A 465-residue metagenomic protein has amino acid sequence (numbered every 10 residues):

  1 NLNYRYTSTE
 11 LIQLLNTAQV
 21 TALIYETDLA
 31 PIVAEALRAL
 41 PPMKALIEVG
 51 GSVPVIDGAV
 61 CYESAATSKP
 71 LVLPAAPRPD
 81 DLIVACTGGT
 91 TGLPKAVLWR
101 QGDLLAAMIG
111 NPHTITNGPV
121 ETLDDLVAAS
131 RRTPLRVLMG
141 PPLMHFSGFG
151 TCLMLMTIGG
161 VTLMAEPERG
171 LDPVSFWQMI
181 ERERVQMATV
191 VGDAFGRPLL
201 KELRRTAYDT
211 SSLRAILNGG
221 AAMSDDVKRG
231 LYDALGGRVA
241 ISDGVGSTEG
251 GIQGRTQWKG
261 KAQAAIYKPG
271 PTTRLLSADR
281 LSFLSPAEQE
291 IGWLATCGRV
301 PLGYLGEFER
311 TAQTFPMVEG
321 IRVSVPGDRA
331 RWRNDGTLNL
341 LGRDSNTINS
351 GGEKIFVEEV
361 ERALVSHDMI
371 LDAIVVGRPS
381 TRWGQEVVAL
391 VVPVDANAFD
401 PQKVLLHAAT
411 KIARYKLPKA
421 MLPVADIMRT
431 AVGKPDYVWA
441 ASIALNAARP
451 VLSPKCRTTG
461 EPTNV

Functional and structural regions predicted by a protein language model:
N1-Q13, T27-I32, G160-M179, A194 (+1 more regions): ATP-dependent adenylate-forming carboxylate-activation enzymes
N1-S64: Structural core segment of the AMP-binding/adenylate-forming
Y6-L15, T21-Y25, E181, A188 (+7 more regions): AMP-binding/adenylate-forming catalytic core of the ANL superfamily
V49, I412-K434: AMP-binding/adenylate-forming catalytic domain of the ANL superfamily
S68-G88, G92-L93, L98, V127-R136: Conserved pre-ATP/AMP-binding loop-to-beta segment of ANL
A85, G89, T157-I158, Q178 (+3 more regions): Gly/Ser/Thr-rich phosphate-binding loop
L105-M139, M144-M187, E202: Conserved AMP-binding/adenylation subdomain of ANL enzymes
L281-P316, T337, E353-I355: Conserved ATP/PPi-binding loop(s) of AMP-dependent carboxylate-activating enzymes
